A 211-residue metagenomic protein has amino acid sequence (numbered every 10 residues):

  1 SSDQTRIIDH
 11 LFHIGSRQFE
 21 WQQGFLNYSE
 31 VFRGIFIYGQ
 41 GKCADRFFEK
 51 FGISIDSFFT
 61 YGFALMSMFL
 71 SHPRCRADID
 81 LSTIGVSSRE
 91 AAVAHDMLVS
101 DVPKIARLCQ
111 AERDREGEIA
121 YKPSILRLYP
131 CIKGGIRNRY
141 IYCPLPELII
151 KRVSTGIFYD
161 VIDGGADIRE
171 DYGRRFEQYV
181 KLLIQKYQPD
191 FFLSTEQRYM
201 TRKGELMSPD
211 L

Functional and structural regions predicted by a protein language model:
S1, L206-L211: Short, intrinsically disordered, charge-balanced linker/junction segments flanking boundaries in proteins
S1-Y187: Interfaces and regulatory segments of ATP-dependent nucleotide/adenylate/phosphodiester-chemistry enzymes
Q185-L206: A short acidic/basic microdomain associated with nuclease active sites
